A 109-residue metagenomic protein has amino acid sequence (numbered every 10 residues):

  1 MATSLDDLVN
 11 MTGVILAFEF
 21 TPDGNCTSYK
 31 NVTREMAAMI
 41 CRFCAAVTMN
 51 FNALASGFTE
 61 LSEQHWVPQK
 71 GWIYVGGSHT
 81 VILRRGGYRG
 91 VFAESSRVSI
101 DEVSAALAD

Functional and structural regions predicted by a protein language model:
M1-D109: Non-catalytic interaction/Regulatory regions outside core domains
